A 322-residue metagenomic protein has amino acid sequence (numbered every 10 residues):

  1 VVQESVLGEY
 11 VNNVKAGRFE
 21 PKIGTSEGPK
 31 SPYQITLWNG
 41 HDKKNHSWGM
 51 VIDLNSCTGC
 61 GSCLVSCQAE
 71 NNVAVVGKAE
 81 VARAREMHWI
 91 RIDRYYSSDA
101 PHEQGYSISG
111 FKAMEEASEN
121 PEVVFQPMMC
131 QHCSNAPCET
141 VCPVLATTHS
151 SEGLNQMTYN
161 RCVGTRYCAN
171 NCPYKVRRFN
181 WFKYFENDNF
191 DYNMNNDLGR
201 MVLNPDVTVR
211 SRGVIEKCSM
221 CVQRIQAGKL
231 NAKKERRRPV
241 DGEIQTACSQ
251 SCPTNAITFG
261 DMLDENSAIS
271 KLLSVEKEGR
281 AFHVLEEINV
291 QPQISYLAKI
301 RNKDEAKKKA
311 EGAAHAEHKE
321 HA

Functional and structural regions predicted by a protein language model:
V1-A322: Non-ligating segments of multi-cofactor redox enzymes
